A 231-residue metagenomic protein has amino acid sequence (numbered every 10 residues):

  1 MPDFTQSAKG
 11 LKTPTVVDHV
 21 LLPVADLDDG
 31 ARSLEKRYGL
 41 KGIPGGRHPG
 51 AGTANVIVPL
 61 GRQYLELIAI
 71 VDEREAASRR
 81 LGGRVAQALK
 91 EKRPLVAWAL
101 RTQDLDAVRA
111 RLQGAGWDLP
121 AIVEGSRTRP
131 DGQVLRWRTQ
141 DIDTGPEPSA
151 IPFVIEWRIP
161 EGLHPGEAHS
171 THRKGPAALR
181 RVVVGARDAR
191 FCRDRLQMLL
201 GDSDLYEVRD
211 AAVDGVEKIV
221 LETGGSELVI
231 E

Functional and structural regions predicted by a protein language model:
P2-F4, K9-D29, K36-L40: Hydrophobic, proline/glycine-rich low-complexity stretches
F4, K9, E66, D106-A177 (+1 more regions): Vicinal oxygen chelate
V16-D26, A54-I57, G61, R80-A115 (+2 more regions): Vicinal oxygen chelate
L27-K41, V108-A115, D188-L200: Amphipathic alpha-helical segments
D29-V85: Glycine/small-residue-rich interface belts in oligomeric ring/scaffold proteins and their assembly partners
G61, I70, R101, I155-R158: Structured loops at beta-to-helix junctions and adjacent beta-edge loops in soluble globular domains
W98, I155, L196: A residue-level signal for conserved active-site and pocket-lining positions in enzyme catalytic cores
H172, R181-A211: Aromatic-anchored, glycine/proline-accented short structural segments that stabilize local strand-turns or short
